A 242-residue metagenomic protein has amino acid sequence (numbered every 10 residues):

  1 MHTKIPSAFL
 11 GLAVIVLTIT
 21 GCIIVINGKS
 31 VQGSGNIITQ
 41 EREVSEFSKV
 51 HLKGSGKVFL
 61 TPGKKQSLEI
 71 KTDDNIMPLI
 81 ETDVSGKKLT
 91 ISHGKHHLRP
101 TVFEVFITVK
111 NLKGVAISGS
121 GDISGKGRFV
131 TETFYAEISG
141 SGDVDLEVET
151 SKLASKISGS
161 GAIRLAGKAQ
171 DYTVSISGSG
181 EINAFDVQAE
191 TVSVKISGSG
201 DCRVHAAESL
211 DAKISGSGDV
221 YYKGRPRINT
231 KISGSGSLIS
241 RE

Functional and structural regions predicted by a protein language model:
M1-E242: Intrinsically disordered, low-complexity terminal regions
